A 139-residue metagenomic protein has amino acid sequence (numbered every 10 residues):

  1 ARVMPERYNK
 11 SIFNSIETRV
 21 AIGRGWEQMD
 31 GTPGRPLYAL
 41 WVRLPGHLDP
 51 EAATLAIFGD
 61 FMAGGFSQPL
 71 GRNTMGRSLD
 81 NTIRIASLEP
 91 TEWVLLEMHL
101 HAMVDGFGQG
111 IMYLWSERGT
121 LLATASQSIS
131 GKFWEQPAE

Functional and structural regions predicted by a protein language model:
A1-E139: Terminal targeting signals and extreme-terminal segments of soluble enzymes
